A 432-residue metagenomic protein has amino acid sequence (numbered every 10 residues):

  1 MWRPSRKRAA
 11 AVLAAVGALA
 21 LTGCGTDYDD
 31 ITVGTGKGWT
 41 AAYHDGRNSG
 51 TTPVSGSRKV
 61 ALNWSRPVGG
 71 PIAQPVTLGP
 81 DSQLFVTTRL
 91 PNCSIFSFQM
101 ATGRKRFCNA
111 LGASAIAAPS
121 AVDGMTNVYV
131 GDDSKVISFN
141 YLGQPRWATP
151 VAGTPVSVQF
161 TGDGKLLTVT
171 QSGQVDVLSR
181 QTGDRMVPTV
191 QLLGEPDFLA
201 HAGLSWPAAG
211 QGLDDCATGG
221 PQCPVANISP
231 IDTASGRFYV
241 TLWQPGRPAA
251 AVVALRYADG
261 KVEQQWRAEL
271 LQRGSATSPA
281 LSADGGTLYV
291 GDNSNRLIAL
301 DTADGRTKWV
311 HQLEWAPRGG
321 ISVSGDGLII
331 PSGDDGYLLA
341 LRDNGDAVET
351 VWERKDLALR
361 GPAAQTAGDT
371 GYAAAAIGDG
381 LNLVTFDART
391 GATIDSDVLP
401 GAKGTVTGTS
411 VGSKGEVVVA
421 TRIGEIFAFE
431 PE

Functional and structural regions predicted by a protein language model:
M1-V12: Bacterial N-terminal signal peptides that target proteins for export
A20-G23: C-terminal motif of bacterial Sec signal peptides marking the signal peptidase cleavage site
G25-A73, T77-E432: Extracytoplasmic/lumenal domain signature
